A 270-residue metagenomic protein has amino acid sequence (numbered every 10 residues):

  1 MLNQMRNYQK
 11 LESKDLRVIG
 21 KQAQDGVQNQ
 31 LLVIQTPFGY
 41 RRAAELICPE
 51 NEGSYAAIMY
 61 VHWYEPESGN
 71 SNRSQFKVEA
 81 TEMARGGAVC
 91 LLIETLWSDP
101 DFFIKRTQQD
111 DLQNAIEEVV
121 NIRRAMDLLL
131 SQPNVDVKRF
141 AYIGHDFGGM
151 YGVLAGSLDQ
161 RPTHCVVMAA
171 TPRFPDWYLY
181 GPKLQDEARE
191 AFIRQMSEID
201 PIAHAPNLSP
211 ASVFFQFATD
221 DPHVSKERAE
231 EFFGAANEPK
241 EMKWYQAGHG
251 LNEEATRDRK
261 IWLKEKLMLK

Functional and structural regions predicted by a protein language model:
Y8-E52: N-terminal cap/lid segment of alpha/beta-hydrolase-fold proteins
A44, S54-E65: Short beta-strand element of the alpha/beta-hydrolase
Y64-V120, F174-G181: Cap/lid segment of the alpha/beta-hydrolase catalytic domain
R123-L184: Primarily recognizes the serine-hydrolase "nucleophile elbow" in alpha/beta-hydrolase and SGNH/GDSL folds
E190-A205: Active-site nucleophile elbow and catalytic-triad environment of alpha/beta-hydrolase enzymes
L208-S209, F214-F217: Short beta-strand/loop motif that positions the catalytic acidic residue of the alpha/beta-hydrolase fold
P222-R228: Conserved alpha/beta-hydrolase "acid-adjacent" motif
E230, G234-K270: C-terminal catalytic histidine-bearing segment of alpha/beta-hydrolase fold enzymes
